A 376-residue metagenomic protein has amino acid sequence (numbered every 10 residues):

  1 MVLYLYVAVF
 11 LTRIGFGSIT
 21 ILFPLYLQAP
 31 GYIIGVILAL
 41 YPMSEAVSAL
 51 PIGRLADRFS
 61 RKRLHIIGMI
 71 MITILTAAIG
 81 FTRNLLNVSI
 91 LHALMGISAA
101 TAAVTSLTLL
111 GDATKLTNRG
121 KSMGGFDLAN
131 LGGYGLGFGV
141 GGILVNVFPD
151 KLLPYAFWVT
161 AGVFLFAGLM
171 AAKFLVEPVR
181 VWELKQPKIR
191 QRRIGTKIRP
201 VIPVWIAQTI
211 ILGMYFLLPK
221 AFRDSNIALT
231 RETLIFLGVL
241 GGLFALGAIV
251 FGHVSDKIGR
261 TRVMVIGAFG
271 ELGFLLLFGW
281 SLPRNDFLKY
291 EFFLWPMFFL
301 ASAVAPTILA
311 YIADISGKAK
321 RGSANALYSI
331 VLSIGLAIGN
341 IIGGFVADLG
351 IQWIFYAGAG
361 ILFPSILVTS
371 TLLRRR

Functional and structural regions predicted by a protein language model:
M1-P42, P200, Q208-N226: Helix-loop boundary and gating motifs at the non-cytosolic
F10, N87-T101, K289-A303: Hydrophobic core of transmembrane alpha-helices in multi-pass small-molecule transporters, especially MFS/SLC-type
P42-L50, Y134-G135, G241-I249, L336-A337: Residue-level signature of mid-helix packing/kink "hotspots" within the transmembrane helices of 12-pass Major
I70-R83, G270-R284: C-terminal ends and interior cores of transmembrane alpha-helices in multi-pass membrane transporters/permeases
A93-A129, A310-Y311: Cytoplasmic helix-loop-helix junction between adjacent transmembrane helices in 12-TM secondary transporters
G162-E183, I366-L373: C-terminal membrane-cytosol helix-exit motif in multi-pass small-molecule transporters
V176-P203: Juxtamembrane intracellular "pre-TM" segments in multi-pass secondary transporters
